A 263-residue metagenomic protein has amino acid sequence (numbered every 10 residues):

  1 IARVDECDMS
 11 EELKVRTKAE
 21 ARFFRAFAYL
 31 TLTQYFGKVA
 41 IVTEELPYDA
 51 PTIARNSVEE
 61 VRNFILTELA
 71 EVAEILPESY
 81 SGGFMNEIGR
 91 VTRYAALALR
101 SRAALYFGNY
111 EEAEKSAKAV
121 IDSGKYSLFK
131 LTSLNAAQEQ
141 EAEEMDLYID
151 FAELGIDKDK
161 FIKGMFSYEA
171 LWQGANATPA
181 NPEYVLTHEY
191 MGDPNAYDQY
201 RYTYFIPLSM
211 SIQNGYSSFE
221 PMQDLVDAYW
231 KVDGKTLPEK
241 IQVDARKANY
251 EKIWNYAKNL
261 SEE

Functional and structural regions predicted by a protein language model:
I1-F36, T52, N56-E60, L69-F84: Conserved, well-structured interaction surfaces
V15, K38-V39, N86-Y94: Aromatic-lined, polymer-binding surfaces characteristic of secreted/periplasmic polysaccharide-degrading enzymes
E20-L32, E71, A95, L99-Y106 (+1 more regions): Alpha-helical scaffold segments in carbohydrate-active enzymes
T33-Q34, K38-A40, Y80, A103-N109: Short coil/turn linking the two alpha-helices of tandem helical-hairpin repeats
K38-E45, A73-N86, S127-A137: Glycine- and aromatic-rich loop/turn segments at beta-sheet edges
V39, P47-Y48, M191-D193: Solvent-exposed loop/turn segments at secondary-structure junctions within structured extracellular/periplasmic domains
R93-L97, A104-E263: An aromatic- and glycine-enriched ligand-binding surface/loop that stacks and positions planar moieties
